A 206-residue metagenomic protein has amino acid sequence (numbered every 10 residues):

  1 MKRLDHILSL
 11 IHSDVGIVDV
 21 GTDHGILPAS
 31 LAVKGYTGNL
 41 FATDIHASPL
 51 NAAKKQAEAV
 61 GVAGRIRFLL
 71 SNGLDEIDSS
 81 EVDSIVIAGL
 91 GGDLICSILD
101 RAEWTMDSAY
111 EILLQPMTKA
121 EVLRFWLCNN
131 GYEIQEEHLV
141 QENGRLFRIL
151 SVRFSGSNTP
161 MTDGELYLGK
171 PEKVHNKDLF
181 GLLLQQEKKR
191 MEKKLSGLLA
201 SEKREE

Functional and structural regions predicted by a protein language model:
M1-D14: Conserved alpha-helix/loop element of class I SAM-dependent methyltransferases that forms part of the SAM/SAH-binding
D14-D23: Conserved class I S-adenosyl-L-methionine
G25, A29: Glycine-rich SAM-binding Motif I of class I
N39-D44: Conserved SAM-binding motif I beta-strand of class I
H46-S48: Conserved SAM/SAH-binding beta-strand->alpha-helix loop
N51-S79: S-adenosyl-L-methionine
R101-S151: C-terminal substrate-binding/active-site "lid" region of AdoMet-derived donor-dependent transferases
G156, D163-E206: An accessory alpha-helical subdomain
